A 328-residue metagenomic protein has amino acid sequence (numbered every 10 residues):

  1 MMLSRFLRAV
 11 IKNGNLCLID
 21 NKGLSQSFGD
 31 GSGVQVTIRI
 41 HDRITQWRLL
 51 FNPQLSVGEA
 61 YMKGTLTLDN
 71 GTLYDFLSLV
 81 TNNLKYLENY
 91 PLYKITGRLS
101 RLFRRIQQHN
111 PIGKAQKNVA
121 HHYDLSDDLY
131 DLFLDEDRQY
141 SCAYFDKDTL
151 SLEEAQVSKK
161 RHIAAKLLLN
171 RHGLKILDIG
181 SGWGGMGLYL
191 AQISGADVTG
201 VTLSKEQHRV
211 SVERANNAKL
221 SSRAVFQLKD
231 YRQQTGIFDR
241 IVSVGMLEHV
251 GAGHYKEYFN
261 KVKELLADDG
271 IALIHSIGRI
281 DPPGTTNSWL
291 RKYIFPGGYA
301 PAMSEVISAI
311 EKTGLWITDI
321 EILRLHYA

Functional and structural regions predicted by a protein language model:
M1-V157, H162, L169: Feature captures hydrophobic
H172-G180: Conserved class I S-adenosyl-L-methionine
W183-G195: Conserved SAM-binding loop of SAM-dependent methyltransferases across substrates and taxa, primarily the Class I
S211-V212: Conserved SAM-binding loop
R232-I241: A short acidic, Gly/Pro-enriched loop at the edge of an enzyme's catalytic core that lines a small-molecule cofactor
K256-D268: A short glycine-rich, Lys/Arg-flanked "PGG" loop and its adjoining helix->strand segment in the class I
D269-I277: Conserved beta-strand signature within the Rossmann-like core of class I S-adenosyl-L-methionine
I277-A328: Substrate-binding/catalytic lobe of Class I Rossmann-like enzymes that use SAM or dcSAM, i.e., the mid-to-C-terminal
